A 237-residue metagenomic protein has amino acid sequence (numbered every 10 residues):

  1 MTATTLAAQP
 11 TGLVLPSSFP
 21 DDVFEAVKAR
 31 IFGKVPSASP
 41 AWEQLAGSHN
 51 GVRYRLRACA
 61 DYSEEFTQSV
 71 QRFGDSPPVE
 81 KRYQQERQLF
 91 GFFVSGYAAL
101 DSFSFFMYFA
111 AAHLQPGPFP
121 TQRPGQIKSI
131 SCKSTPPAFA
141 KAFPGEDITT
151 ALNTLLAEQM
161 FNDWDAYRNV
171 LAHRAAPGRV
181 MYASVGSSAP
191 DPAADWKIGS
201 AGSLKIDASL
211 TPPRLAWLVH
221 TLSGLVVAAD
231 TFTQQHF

Functional and structural regions predicted by a protein language model:
T2-D61, E65, P77-V94, S102-F237: Acidic, Ser/Thr/Gly/Pro-rich intrinsically disordered interaction regions
E65-Q68, R72: Heptad-repeat coiled-coil alpha-helices
